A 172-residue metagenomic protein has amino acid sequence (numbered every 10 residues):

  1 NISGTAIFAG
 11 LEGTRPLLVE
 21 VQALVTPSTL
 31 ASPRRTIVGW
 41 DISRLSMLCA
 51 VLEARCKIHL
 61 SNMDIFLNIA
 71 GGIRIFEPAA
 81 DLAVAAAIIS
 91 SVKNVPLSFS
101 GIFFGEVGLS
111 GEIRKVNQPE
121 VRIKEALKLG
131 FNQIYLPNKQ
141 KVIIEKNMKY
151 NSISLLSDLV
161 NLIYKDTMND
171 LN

Functional and structural regions predicted by a protein language model:
N1-N172: Peripheral, non-AAA+ core regions of ATP-driven protein-machinery
